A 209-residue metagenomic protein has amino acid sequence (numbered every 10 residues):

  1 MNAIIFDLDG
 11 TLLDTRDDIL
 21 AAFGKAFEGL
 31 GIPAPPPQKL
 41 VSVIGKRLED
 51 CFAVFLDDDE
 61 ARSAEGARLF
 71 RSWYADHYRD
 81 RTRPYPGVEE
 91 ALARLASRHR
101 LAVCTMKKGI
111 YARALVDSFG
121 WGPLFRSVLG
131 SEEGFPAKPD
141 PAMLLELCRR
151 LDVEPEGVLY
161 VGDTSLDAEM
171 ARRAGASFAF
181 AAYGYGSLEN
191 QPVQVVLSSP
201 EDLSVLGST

Functional and structural regions predicted by a protein language model:
M1, G109, R113-T209: Asp-based, Mg2+/Mn2+-dependent phosphohydrolase catalytic module
N2-E89: N-terminal helical cap/lid subdomain that shapes the substrate entry/recognition surface in HAD-like hydrolases
D7, T11, T105, D163: Conserved G/P- and acidic residue-centered "switch" motifs that form tight phosphate/ATP-binding loops in soluble
D14, V103-T105, F180: Hydrophobic residues in well-ordered beta-strands that form the structural core
E28-P33, D59-A61, R98, G120-L124 (+1 more regions): Short helix-capping segments at alpha-helix termini
V43, R47, R83-G87, K107 (+3 more regions): Short beta->alpha linker loops
D76-V103, G109-A114, P141: Short, acidic loop-to-helix structural element flanking the phosphoryl-transfer center in phosphate-processing enzymes
